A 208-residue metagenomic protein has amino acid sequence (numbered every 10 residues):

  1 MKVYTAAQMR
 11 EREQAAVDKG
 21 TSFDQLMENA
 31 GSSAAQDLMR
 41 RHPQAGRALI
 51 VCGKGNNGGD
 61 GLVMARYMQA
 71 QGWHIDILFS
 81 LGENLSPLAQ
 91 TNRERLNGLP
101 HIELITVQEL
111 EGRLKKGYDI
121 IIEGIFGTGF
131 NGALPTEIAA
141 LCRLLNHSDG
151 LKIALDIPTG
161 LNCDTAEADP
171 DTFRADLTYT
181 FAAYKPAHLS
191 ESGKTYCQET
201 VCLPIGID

Functional and structural regions predicted by a protein language model:
M1-Q44, D208: Positively charged, low-complexity intrinsically disordered leader regions
M1-Y4, R10-E11, A16, Y118-D208: YjeF_N-associated NAD(P)HX repair module
Y4-A7, T21-S33, N56-G59, P87 (+5 more regions): Conserved active-site and cofactor/substrate-binding residues in soluble primary-metabolism enzymes
S22, T106-E109, N162: Short, solvent-exposed coil/turn linker segments
A35-I125, A133-L155: Nucleotide and nucleotide-moiety/phosphate-recognizing core
